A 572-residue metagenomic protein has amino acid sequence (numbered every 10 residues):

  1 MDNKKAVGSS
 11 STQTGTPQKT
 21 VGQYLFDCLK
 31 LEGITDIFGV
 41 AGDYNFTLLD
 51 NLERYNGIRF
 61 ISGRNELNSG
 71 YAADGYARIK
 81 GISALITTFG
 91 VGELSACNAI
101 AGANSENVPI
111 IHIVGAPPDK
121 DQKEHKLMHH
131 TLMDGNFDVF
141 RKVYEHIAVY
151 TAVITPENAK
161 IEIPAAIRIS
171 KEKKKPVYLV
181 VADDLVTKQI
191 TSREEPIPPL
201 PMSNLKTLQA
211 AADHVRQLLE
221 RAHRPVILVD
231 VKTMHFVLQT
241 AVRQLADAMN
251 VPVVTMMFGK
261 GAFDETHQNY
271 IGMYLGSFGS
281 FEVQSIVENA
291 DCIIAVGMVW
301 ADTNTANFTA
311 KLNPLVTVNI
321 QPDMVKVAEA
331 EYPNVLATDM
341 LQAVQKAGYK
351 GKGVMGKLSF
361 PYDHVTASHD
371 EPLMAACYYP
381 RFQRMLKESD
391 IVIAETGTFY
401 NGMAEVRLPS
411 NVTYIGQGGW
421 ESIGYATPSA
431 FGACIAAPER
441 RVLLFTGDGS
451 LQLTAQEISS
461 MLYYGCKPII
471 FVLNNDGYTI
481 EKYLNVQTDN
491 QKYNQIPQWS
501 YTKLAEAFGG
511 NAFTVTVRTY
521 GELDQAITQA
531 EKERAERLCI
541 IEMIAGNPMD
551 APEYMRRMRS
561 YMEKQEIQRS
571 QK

Functional and structural regions predicted by a protein language model:
D2-G348, E388, K467-I470: N-terminal alpha/beta PP-like core and its mobile active-site loop of ThDP/TPP-dependent enzymes
D2-T16, I154, R193, D213 (+2 more regions): Phosphate/pyrophosphate-binding active-site segments
G22-F26, K30-I34, V40-D43, L48-E53 (+2 more regions): Active-site diphosphate/adenylate-binding microenvironment
N45, E66-Y71, A159, F399-N401 (+2 more regions): Short acidic loop-to-helix transition motifs that present clustered carboxylates
N68-S69, G92-S95, F140, L336 (+5 more regions): Catalytic-loop motifs flanking and including active-site residues across diverse enzymes
I79, H130-E172, N289, G353 (+3 more regions): Conserved thiamine diphosphate
I113, K123-D134, N401-K572: Thiamine diphosphate
L228, N319, I393, F445-T446: Generic enzyme active-site microenvironment
